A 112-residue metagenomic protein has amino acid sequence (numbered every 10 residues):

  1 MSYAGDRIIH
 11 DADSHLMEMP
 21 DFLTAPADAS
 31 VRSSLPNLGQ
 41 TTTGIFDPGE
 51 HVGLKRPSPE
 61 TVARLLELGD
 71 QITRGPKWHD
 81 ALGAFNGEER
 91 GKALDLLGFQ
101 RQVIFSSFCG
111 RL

Functional and structural regions predicted by a protein language model:
M1-L112: Helix-coil boundary/capping segments in enzymes
